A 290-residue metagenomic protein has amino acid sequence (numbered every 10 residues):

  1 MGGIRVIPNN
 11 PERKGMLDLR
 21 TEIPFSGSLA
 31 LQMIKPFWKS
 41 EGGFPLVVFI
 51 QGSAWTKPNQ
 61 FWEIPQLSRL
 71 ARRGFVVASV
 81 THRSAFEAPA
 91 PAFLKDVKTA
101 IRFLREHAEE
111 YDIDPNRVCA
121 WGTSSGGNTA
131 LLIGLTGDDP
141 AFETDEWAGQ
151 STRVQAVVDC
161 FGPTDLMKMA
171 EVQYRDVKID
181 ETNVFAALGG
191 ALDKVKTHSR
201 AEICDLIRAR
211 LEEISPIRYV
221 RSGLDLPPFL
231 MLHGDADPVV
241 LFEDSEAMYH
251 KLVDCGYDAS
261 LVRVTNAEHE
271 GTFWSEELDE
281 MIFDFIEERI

Functional and structural regions predicted by a protein language model:
G2-G42: N-terminal cap/lid segment of alpha/beta-hydrolase-fold proteins
P8-G15, E171-R221: Mobile cap/lid helix-loop segments that gate and shape the active-site cleft of serine hydrolases
Q60-A78: Short amphipathic alpha-helix adjacent to the substrate-entry channel of hydrolases
P89-E109: Alpha/beta-hydrolase active-site loop
R102-D176: Primarily recognizes the serine-hydrolase "nucleophile elbow" in alpha/beta-hydrolase and SGNH/GDSL folds
L230-H233, D237: Short beta-strand/loop motif that positions the catalytic acidic residue of the alpha/beta-hydrolase fold
P238-A247: Conserved alpha/beta-hydrolase "acid-adjacent" motif
A267-E276: Catalytic histidine-centered segment of alpha/beta-hydrolase-like enzymes
